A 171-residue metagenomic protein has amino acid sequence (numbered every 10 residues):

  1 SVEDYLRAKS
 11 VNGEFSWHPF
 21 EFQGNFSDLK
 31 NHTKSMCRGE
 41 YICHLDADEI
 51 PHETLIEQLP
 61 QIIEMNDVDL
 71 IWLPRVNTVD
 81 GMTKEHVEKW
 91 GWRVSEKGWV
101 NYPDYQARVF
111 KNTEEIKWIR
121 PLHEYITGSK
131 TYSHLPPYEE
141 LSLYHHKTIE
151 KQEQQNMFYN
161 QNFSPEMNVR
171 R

Functional and structural regions predicted by a protein language model:
S1-P19: Acidic donor-binding segment of Leloir-type glycosyltransferases
A8-N12, M36, M65: Alpha-helix C-cap/termination motif
P19-F26: Short, acidic/glycine-rich phosphate-metal binding loop used to engage nucleotide
S27-K34, Y41, I50-R171: Catalytic-site signature of metal-activated, phosphate-bearing donor transferases, centered on the GT-A/GT-A-like
A47: Walker B catalytic motif
